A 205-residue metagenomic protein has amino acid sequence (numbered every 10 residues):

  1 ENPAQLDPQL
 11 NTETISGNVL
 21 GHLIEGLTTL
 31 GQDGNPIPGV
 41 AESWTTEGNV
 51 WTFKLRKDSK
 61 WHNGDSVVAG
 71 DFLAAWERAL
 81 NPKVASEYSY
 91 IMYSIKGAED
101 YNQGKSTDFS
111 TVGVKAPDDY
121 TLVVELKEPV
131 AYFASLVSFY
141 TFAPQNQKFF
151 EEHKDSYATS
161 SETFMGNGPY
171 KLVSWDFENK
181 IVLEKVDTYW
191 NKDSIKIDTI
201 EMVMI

Functional and structural regions predicted by a protein language model:
E1-G48, M165: N-terminal lobe/hinge region of extracytoplasmic solute-binding protein
E1-N2, V50-F53, F72-A75, L122-V123 (+3 more regions): Short, well-ordered beta-strand elements
A4, G21, E25, E42 (+6 more regions): Solvent-exposed, polar/charged alpha-helical surfaces in well-ordered, non-transmembrane soluble domains, broadly
H22, G39-A41, G48-V50, F109 (+4 more regions): Extracytoplasmic
T28, Q32, R56-K60, E77-A85 (+4 more regions): Sec-exported extracytoplasmic/periplasmic mature domains
E42-I91: Aromatic- and charge-enriched surface segment that lines or borders ligand/interaction sites
T45, E87-K148: Surface-exposed binding/hinge segments that line and control ligand-binding clefts or catalytic entry sites
L126-I195, T199: Gly/Pro-rich hinge or "lid" segments in bacterial periplasmic/extracellular proteins
